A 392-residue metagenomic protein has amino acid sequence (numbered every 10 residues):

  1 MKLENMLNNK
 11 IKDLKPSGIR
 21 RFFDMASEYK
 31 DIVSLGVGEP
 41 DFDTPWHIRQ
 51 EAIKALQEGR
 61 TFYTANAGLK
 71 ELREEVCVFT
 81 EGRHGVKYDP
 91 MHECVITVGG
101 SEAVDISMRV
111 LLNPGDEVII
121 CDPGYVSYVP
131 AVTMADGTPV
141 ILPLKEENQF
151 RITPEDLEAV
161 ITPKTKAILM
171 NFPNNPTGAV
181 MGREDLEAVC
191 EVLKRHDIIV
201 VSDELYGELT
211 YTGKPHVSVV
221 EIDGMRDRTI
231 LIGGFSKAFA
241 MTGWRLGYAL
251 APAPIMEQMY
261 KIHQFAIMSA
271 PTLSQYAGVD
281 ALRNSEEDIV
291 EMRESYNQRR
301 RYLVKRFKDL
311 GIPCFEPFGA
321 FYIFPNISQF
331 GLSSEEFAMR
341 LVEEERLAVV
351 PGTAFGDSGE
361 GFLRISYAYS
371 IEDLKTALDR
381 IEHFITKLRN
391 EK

Functional and structural regions predicted by a protein language model:
K2-L7, K12-L14, F22-Y29, V33 (+2 more regions): PLP-dependent class I/II
I53-Q57, T61-N66: Phosphate/diphosphate ligand-binding glycine-rich loop within oxidoreductases
Y63-V98: Conserved N-terminal alpha-helix of the aminotransferase class I/II PLP-enzyme fold
